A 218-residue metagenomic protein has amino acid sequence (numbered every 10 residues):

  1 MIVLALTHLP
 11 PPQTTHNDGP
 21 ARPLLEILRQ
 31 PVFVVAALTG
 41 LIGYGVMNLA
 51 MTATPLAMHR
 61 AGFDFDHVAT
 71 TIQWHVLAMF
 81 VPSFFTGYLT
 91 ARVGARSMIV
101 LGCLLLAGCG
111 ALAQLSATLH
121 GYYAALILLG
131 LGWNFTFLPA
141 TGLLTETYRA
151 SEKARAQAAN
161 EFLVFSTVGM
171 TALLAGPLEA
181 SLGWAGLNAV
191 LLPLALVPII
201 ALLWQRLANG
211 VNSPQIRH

Functional and structural regions predicted by a protein language model:
M1-T14, A201-R206: C-terminal membrane-cytosol helix-exit motif in multi-pass small-molecule transporters
H8-A36: Juxtamembrane intracellular "pre-TM" segments in multi-pass secondary transporters
R29-A50, I127: Pair of pore-lining "gating" transmembrane helices in MFS-fold secondary transporters
T52-T71: Short amphipathic helix-loop junctions that connect adjacent transmembrane helices in Major Facilitator Superfamily/SLC
V81-A95, E179: Helix-to-loop junctions at the C-terminal end of transmembrane segments in multipass secondary transporters
L105-A117: C-terminal ends and interior cores of transmembrane alpha-helices in multi-pass membrane transporters/permeases
F135-Y148: Intracellular juxtamembrane helix-capping segments at the cytosolic ends of symmetry-related transmembrane helices
E152-S181: A late C-terminal transmembrane helix in Major Facilitator Superfamily
